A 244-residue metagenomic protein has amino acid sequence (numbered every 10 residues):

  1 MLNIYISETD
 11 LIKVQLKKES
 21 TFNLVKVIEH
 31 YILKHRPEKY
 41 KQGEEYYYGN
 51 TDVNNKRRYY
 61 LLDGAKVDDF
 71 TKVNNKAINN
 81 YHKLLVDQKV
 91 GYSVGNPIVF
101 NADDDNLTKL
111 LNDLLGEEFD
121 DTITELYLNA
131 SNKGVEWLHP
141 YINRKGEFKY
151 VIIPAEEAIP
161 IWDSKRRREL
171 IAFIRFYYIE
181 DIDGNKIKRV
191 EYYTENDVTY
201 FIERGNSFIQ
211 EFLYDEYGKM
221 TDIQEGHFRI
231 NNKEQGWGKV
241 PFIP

Functional and structural regions predicted by a protein language model:
M1-I153, R166-R168: Extended, helix-rich architectural segments
K133-V135, H139-P244: Structured, contiguous alpha/beta core segments that scaffold functional sites
